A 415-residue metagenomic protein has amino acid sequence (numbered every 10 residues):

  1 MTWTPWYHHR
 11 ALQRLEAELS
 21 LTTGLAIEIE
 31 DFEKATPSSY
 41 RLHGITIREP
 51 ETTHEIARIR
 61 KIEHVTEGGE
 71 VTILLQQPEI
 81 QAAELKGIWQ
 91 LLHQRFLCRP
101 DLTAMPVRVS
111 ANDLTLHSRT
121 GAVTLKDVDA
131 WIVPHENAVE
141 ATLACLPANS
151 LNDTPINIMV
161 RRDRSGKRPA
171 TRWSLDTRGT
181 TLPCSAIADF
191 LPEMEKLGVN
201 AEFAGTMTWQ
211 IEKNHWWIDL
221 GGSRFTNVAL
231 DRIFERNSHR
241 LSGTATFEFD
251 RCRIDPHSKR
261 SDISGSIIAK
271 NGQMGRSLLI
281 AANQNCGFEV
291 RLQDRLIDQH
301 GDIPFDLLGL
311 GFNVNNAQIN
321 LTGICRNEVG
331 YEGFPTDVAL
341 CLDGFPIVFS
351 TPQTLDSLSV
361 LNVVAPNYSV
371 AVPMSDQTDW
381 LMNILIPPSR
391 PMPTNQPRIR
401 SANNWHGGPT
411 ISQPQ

Functional and structural regions predicted by a protein language model:
T2-E84: Terminal hydrophobic membrane-targeting helix
L25, E55-A57, V123-L125, N200 (+1 more regions): Short solvent-exposed loop/turn micro-motifs enriched in small/polar/acidic residues
S39, E70, P106-R108, T246: Detector for repetitive beta-architecture
S39, G44-T46, Q76-Q81, T142-P391: Small-residue helix/turn framework positions
K61-H64, L92-C184, V338-L340: Elongated, acidic membrane-bridging lipid-handling scaffolds and related periplasm/extracellular "bridge/tunnel" systems
V71-I73, T120-T124, S258-R260: Short acidic, Gly/Pro-enriched loop/turn segments at secondary-structure junctions
A83-L91: Extended, regular secondary-structure scaffolds
R398-Q415: Long, low-complexity, intrinsically disordered segments
